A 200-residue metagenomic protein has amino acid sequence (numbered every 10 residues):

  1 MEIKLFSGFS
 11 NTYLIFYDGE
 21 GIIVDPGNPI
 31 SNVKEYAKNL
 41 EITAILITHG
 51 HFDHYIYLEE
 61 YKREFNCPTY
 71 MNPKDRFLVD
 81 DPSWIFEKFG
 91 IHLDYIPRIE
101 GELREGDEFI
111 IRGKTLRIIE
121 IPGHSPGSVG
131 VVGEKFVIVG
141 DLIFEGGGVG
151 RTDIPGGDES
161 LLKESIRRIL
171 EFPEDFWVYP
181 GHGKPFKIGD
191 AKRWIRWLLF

Functional and structural regions predicted by a protein language model:
M1-E2, L14-F16, E105-V132: Core dinuclear metal-dependent hydrolase active-site scaffold
M1-L40, G130-G140: Conserved beta-strand hairpin/beta-sheet module of binuclear metal-dependent hydrolase folds, prominently
E2, E41, P68, G101-E102 (+2 more regions): Conserved beta-strand segments of alpha/beta enzyme cores
I23-P26, T43-G50, T69-N72, E120-G123 (+2 more regions): Active-site neighborhood of phospho(di)ester-bond hydrolases with catalytic His/Asp-centered motifs
P26, Y55, L162, I166: Aromatic/hydrophobic pocket-lining residues that form the small-molecule binding cavity in soluble enzyme cores
P29-I110, R193-W197: Active-site HxH/HxHxD metal-binding segment of metal-dependent hydrolases
T115, E120-F200: Metallo-beta-lactamase
